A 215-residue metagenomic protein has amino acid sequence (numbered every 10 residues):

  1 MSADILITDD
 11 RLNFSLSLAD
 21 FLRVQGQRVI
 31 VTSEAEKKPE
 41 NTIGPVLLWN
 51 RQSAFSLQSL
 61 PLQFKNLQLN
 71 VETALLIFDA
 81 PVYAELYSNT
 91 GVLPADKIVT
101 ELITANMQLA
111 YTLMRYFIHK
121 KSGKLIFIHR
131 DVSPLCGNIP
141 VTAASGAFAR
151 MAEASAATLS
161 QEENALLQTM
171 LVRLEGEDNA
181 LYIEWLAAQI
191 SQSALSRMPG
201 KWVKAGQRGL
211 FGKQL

Functional and structural regions predicted by a protein language model:
M1-E34: Canonical Rossmann dinucleotide-binding motif of NAD(H)/NADP(H)-dependent dehydrogenases/reductases, specifically
D4, E72-T73, K124: Structural motif
D9, F14, A80-Q161, R173-E175: Catalytic loop of short-chain dehydrogenase/reductase
R23, K65-Q68, I118-H119, S160 (+1 more regions): Residue-level signal for alpha-helix termini/capping positions
E36-I43: Short loop/helix-cap segments at secondary-structure boundaries that form the rim of catalytic
L47-T100: Conserved mid-core segment of classical short-chain dehydrogenase/reductases
A157-L215: C-terminal helical subdomain
